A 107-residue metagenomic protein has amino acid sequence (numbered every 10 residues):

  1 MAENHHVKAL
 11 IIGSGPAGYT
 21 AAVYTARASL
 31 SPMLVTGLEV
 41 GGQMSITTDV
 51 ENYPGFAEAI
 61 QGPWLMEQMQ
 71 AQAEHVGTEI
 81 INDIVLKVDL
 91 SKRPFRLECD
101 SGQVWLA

Functional and structural regions predicted by a protein language model:
A2-A17: Beta1/beta-strand and adjacent pyrophosphate-binding region of the FAD-binding site in flavoprotein oxidoreductases
A2-N4, G102-W105: Solvent-exposed alpha-helices and their adjacent loops that cap or buttress functional pockets in soluble metabolic
A9-I11, T25, L34, I80 (+2 more regions): Hydrophobic packing within well-folded, soluble alpha/beta domains
L10-I12, A26-I46: Glycine-rich FAD pyrophosphate-binding loop
L10-I12, V104-A107: Short hydrophobic core segments
S45-V104: N-terminal Rossmann-like dinucleotide/flavin-binding domain of flavoprotein oxidoreductases that bind FAD/FMN
